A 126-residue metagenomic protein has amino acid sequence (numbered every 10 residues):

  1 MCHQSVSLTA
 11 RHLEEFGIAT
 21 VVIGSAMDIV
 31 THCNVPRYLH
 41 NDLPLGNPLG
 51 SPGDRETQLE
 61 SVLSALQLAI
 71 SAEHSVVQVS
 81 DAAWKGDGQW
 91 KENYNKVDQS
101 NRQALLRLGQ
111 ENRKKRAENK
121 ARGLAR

Functional and structural regions predicted by a protein language model:
M1-Q4, A26-D28, P52-S61, N101-A117: Short, surface-exposed, charge-dense and proline/glycine-enriched linear segments
H3-C33: Short, acidic/small-residue loops that bind anionic groups at enzyme active sites
R11-E14, L63-Q67: A broadly conserved amphipathic alpha-helix scaffold signal in soluble, globular proteins
T20, Y38-H40, V76-Q78: Conserved beta-strand scaffold positions in the cores of enzyme catalytic domains, especially in NTP/NDP-utilizing
I23, L43-N47, W90: Generic, low-specificity signal for short hydrophobic/alpha-helical stretches with a mild N-terminal bias, encompassing
H32, P36-S64: A structural-propensity feature for long, helix-poor, extended segments
S64-R126: Extended, histidine- and acidic-residue-enriched regions that form the cofactor-binding/catalytic faces
